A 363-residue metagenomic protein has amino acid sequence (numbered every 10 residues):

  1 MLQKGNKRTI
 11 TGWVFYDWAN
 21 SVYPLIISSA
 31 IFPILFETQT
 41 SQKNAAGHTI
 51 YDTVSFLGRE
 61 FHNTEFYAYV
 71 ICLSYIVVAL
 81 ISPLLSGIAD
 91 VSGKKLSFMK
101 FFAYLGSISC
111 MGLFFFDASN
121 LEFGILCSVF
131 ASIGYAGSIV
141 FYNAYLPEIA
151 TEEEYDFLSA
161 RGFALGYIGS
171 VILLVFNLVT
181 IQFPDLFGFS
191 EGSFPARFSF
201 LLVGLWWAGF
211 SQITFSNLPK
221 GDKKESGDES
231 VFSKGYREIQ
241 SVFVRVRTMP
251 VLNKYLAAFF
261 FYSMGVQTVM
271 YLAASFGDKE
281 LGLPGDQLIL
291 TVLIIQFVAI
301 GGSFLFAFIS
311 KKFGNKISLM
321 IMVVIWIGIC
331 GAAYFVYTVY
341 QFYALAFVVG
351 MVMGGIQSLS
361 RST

Functional and structural regions predicted by a protein language model:
L2-I10, P219-A257: Juxtamembrane intracellular "pre-TM" segments in multi-pass secondary transporters
L25-N63, Y271-L288: Short amphipathic helix-loop junctions that connect adjacent transmembrane helices in Major Facilitator Superfamily/SLC
L80-K94, G301-N315: Helix-to-loop junctions at the C-terminal end of transmembrane segments in multipass secondary transporters
S97-G112, I317-A332: Structural signature of the two symmetry-related core transmembrane helices
F114-C127, Y334-A346: Helix-loop junctions at membrane interfaces in 12-TM secondary transporters
G137-T151, G355-T363: Intracellular juxtamembrane helix-capping segments at the cytosolic ends of symmetry-related transmembrane helices
S159-I181: Glycine-rich segments within core transmembrane alpha-helices of 12-TM secondary carriers
L173-L186, G204-K223: C-terminal membrane-cytosol helix-exit motif in multi-pass small-molecule transporters
